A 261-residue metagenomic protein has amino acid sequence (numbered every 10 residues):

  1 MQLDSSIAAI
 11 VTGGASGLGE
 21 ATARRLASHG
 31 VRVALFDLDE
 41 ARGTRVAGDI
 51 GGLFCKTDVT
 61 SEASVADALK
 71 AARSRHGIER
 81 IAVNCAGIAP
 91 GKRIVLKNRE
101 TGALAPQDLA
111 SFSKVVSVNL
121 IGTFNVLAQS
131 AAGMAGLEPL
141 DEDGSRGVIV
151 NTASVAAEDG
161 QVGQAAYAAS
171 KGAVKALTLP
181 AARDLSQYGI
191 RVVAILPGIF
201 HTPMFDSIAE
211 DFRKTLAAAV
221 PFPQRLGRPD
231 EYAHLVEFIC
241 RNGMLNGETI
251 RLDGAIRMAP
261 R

Functional and structural regions predicted by a protein language model:
Q2-V33: Canonical Rossmann dinucleotide-binding motif of NAD(H)/NADP(H)-dependent dehydrogenases/reductases, specifically
A89-S113, A132, G136-E142, G163-A166 (+1 more regions): Conserved mid-core segment of classical short-chain dehydrogenase/reductases
L127, S170: Active-site helix of classical SDR
A132, A182-D184: Alpha-helical segment proximal to the catalytic Tyr-Lys
S154: Residue(s) in the substrate-gating loop at a strand-loop-helix junction that position the organic substrate next
S186-R191, L245-E248: Short, small/polar-rich loop/turn modules that mediate ligand/substrate recognition or access, typified
R228-L252, R257: C-terminal substrate-recognition "lid" of short-chain dehydrogenase/reductases
